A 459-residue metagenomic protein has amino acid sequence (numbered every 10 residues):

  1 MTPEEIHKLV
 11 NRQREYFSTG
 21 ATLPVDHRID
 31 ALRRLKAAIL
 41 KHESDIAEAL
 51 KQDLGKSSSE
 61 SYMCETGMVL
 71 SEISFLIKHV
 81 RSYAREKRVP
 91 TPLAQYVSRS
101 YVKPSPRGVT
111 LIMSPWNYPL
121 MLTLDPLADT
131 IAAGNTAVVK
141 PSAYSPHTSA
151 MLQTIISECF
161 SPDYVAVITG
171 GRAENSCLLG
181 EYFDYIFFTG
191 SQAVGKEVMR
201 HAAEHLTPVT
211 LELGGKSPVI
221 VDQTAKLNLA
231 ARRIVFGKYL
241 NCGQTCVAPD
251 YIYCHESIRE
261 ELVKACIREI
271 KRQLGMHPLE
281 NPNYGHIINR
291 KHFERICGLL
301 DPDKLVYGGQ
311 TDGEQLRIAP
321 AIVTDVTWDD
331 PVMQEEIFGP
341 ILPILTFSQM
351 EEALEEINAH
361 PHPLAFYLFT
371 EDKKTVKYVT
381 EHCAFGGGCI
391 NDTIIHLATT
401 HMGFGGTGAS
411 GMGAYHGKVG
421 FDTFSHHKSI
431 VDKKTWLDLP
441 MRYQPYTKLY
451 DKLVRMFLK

Functional and structural regions predicted by a protein language model:
M1-Y101: N-terminal Rossmann-like NAD(P)+-binding subdomain of aldehyde/semialdehyde dehydrogenases
P3-I6, V25, E43, L227 (+3 more regions): Residues at or immediately preceding the N-termini of alpha-helices
F17, A21, K36-I39, E43 (+13 more regions): Structural signal for hydrophobic packing residues in well-ordered secondary-structure cores of soluble enzyme domains
P24, I220, R317-K459: Conserved C-terminal structural/oligomerization subdomain of aldehyde/semialdehyde dehydrogenase
R28, I73, G134, V165 (+7 more regions): Residue-level signal for inorganic ion chemistry
L93-L229: Rossmann-like NAD(P) dinucleotide-binding subdomain of oxidoreductase/dehydrogenase enzymes
P126, L152, V198, C266 (+2 more regions): Aromatic/hydrophobic pocket-lining residues that form π-stacking "cages" and hydrophobic walls in ligand
F160, A193-W328, I390, K452 (+1 more regions): ALDH superfamily catalytic-core signature
